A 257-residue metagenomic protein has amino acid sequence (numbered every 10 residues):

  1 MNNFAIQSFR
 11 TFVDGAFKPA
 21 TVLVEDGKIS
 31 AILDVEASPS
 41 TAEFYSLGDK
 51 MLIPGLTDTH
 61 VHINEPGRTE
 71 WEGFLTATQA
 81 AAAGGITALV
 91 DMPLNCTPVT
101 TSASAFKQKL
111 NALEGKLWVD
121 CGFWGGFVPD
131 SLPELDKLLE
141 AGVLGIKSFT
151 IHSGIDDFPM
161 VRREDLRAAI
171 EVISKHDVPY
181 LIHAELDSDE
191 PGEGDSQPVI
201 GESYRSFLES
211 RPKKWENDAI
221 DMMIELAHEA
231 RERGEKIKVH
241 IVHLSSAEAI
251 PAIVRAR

Functional and structural regions predicted by a protein language model:
M1-S40: N-terminal metal-binding scaffold of metallo-dependent hydrolase/deaminase domains
F9, G27, A81, G85 (+4 more regions): Residue-level signal for inorganic ion chemistry
E36-I53: Active-site metal-binding motif and surrounding structural segment of the metallo-beta-lactamase
K50-K116: Metal-associated gating/positioning segment near the N- to mid-region
G55-V61, L89-V90, C121-G125, I146-S148 (+2 more regions): Hydrophobic faces of well-ordered beta-strands that scaffold small-molecule active sites in alpha/beta enzyme cores
D58, A88-D91, W118, P198-L208: Gly-rich Lys/Arg/Thr-decorated short loops/hinges at beta-loop-alpha junctions or inter-strand turns that position
T59-E72, T100, V119-S131, I155-F158 (+1 more regions): Active-site mouth loops of central-metabolism enzymes
P133-S148, G154-R257: Histidine/acidic residue-rich metal-binding segments in metalloenzymes
